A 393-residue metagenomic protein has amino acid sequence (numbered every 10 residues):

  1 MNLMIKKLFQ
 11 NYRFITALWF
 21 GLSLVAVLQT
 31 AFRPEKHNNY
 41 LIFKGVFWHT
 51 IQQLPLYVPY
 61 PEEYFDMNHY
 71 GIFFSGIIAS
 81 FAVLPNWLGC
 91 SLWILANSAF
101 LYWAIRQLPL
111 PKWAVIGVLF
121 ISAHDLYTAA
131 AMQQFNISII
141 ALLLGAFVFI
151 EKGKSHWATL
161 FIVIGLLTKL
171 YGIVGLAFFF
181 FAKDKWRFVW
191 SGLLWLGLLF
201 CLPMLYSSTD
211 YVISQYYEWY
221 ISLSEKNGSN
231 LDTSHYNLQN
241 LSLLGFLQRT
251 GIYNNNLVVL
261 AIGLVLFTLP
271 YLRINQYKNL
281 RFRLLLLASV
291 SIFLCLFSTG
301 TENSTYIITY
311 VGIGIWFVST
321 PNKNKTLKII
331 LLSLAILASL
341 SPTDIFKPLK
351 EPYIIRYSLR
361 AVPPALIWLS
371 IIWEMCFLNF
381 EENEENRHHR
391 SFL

Functional and structural regions predicted by a protein language model:
N2-W157, A182-N303, Y310: Primarily membrane-embedded glycan-assembly and transfer machineries that use lipid-linked glycans
N11, L167, Y271, S358 (+1 more regions): Intrinsically disordered, low-complexity sequence elements enriched in Ser/Thr/Gly/Pro
A31, F317-L393: Aromatic-enriched
Q134-F147, V163-L170, S234-F246, G314-D344: Contiguous hydrophobic segments
F149, L176, F180-K183, S319-T320: Solvent-exposed, amphipathic alpha-helical segments
I162-F179, S298-I308: Transmembrane helices and adjacent periplasmic/lumenal helix-loop junctions of polyprenol-phosphate-dependent
E302-V318, V362-P363: Hydrophobic/aromatic-rich transmembrane helices and adjacent perimembrane loops
